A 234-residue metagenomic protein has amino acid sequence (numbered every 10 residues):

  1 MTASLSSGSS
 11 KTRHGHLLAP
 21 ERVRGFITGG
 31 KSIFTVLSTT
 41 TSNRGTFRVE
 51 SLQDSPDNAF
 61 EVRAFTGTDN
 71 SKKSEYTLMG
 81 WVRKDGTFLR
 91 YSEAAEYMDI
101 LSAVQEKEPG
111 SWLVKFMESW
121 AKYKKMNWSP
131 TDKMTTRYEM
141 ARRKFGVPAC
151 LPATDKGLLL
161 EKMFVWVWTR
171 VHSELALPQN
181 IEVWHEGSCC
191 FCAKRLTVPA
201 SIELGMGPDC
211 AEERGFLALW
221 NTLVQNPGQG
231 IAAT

Functional and structural regions predicted by a protein language model:
T12-L158, K162: N-terminal accessory interaction module
E161-L177: Short, structured interface segments
H172-E186, T197-S201: Short, flexible, mixed-charge glycine/proline-rich loop motifs that serve as phosphate/nucleic-acid-contacting
G187-C190, G205: Cys/His-enriched microdomains
C189-C192, C210: Short cysteine-rich clusters marking metal-coordination/redox-active sites
T197-E203, L217-W220: Short Cys/His-rich "knuckle" micro-motifs
I202-E213: Cysteine-rich micro-motifs
E213-P227: Short metal-binding segments enriched for Cys and/or His
